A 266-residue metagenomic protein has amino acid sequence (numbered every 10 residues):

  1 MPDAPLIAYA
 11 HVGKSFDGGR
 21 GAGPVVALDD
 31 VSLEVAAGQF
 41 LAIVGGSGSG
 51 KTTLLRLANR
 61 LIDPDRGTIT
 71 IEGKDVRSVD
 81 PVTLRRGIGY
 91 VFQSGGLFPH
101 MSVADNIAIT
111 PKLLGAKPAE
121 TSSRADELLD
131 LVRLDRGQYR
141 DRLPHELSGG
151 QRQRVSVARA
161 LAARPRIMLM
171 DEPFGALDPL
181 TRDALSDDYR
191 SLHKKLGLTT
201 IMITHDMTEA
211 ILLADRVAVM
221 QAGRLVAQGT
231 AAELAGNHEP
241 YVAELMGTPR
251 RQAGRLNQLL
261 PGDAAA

Functional and structural regions predicted by a protein language model:
V44-G46: The feature captures the beta-strand-to-loop junction immediately N-terminal to the Walker
N59: Helix-to-loop junction immediately C-terminal to a conserved catalytic motif
D75-G89, L113, L234-N237: ABC ATPase NBD coupling module
R142-L147, Q151: Conserved ABC ATPase signature
R164: Conserved catalytic motifs of ABC-family nucleotide-binding domains
A222-G223: Conserved ABC ATPase "signature" C-loop
Q228-G229: ABC ATPase "signature
